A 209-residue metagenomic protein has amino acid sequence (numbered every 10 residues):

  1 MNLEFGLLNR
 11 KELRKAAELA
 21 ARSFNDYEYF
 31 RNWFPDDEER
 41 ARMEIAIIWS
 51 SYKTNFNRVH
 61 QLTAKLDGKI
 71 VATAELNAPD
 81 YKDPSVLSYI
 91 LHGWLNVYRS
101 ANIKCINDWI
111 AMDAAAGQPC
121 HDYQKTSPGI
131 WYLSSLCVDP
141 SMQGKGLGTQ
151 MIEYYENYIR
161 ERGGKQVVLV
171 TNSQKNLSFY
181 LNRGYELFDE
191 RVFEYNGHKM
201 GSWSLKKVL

Functional and structural regions predicted by a protein language model:
M1-R14, R22: Conserved N-terminal entry element of GNAT/NAT acetyltransferase domains
A46-T63, P128, Y132: A short helix-loop-beta-strand connector motif used in the catalytic cores of GNAT acetyltransferases and, in some
R58-A74: Conserved beta-hairpin
E75-S135, E194-N196: Conserved acyl-donor/pantetheine-binding loop and adjacent beta-alpha core of acyl/acetyltransferases and related
I130-W131, I159-N172: Conserved GNAT acetyl-CoA-binding A-motif
S135-V138, G144-N157, N182: Conserved acetyl-CoA-binding loop-helix of GNAT-fold acetyltransferases
T149, E161, S173-E190: Conserved active-site alpha-helix within GNAT-family acetyltransferase domains
V168, E186-S204: Conserved catalytic-core motifs of GNAT/GCN5-like acyltransferases
